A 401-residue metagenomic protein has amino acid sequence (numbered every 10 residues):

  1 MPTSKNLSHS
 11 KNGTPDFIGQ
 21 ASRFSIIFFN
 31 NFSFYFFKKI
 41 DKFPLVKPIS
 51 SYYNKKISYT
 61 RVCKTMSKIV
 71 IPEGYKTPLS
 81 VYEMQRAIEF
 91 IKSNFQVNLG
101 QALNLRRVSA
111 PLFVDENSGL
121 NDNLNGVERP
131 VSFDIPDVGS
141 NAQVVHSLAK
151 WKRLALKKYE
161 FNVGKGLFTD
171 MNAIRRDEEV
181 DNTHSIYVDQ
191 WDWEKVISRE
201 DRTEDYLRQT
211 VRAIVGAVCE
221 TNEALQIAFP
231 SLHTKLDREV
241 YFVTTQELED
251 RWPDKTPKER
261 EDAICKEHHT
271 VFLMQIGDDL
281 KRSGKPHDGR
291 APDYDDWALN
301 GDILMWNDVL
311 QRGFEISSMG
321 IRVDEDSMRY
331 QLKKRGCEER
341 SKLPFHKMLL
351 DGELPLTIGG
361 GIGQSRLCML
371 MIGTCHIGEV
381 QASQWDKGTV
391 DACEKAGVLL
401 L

Functional and structural regions predicted by a protein language model:
L7, F17, S25, F29-F32 (+2 more regions): Short hydrophobic targeting helices and cationic amphipathic motifs that mediate membrane/organellar targeting
H9, Q20, Y35, Y52-Y53 (+1 more regions): Low-complexity, intrinsically disordered or signal/transmembrane-proximal segments
N12-P15, A21: Targeting/processing segments of secretory and organellar proteins
K42, P48-K55, Y59-V62: Short, positively charged and aromatic/hydrophobic N-terminal segments
S67-H184, D192-V196: Class II aminoacyl-tRNA synthetase-like tRNA-binding/catalytic domains
T169-K255, E259: Extended, charged alpha-beta segments that form solvent-exposed binding/catalytic grooves in nucleic-acid-handling
I174, T245-L401: A translation/RNA-centric and nucleic-acid-associated enzymatic feature enriched in Class II aminoacyl-tRNA synthetases
